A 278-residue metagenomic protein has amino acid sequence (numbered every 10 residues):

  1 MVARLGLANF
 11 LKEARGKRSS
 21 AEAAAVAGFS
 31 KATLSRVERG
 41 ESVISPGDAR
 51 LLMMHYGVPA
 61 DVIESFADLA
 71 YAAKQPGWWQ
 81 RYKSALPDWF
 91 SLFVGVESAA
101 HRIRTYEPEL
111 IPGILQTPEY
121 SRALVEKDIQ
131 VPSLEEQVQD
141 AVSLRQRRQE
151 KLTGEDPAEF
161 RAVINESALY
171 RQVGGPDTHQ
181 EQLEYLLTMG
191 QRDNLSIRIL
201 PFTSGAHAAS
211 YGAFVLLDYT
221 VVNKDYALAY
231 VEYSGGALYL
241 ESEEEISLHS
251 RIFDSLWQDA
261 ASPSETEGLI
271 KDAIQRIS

Functional and structural regions predicted by a protein language model:
V2-E13, S20-A25, R39, V43-Y170 (+2 more regions): Interdomain hinge/linker segments and adjacent boundary elements that couple functional modules
G16, G154, T188-Q191: Secondary-structure boundary motif
K31, S167-Y170, G236: A short, flexible beta-alpha/helix-coil linker loop
V163, G175-S278: C-terminal regulatory/effector modules of DNA-binding transcriptional regulators
